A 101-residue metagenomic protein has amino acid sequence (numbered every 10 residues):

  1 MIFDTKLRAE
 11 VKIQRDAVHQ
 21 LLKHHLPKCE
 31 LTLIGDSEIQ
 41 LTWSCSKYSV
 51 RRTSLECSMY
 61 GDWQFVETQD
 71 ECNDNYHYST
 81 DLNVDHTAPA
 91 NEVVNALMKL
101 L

Functional and structural regions predicted by a protein language model:
M1-F3, M98-L101: Short intrinsically disordered terminal tails
M1-K47, C72-T80: Negatively charged, low-complexity tracts enriched in Asp/Glu with abundant Ser/Thr
L41, V93-N95: Short low-polarity hydrophobic stretches
K47-E92: Intrinsically disordered, low-complexity regulatory segments enriched in Ser/Thr/Pro and charged residues
